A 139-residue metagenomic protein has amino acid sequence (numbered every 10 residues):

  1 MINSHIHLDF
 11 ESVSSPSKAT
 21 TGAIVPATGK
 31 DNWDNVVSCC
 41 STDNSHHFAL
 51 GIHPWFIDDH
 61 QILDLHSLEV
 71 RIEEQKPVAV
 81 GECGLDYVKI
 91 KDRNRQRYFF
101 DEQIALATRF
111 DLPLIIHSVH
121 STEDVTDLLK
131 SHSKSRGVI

Functional and structural regions predicted by a protein language model:
M1-I139: Mid-domain alpha/beta scaffold segments of enzyme catalytic cores
